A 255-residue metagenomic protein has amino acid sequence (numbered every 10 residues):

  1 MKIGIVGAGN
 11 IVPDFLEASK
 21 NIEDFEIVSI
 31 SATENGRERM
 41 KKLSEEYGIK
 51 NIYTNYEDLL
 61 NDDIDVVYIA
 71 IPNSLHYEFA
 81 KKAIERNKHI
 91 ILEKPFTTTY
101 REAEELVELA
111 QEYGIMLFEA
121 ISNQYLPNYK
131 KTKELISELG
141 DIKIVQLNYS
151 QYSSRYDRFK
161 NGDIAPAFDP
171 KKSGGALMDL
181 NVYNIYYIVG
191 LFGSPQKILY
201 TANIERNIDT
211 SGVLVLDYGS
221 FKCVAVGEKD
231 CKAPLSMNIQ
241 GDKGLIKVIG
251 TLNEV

Functional and structural regions predicted by a protein language model:
M1-Y47: N-terminal Rossmann-like dinucleotide-binding module
I30, V67, V145: Receiver (REC) domain switch-region micro-motif
E34, Q124-Y125, N148-S154, I204-E205 (+2 more regions): Glycine-rich beta-alpha junction loops
G36, Y47-L109: Beta-loop-alpha module in the N-terminal Rossmann-like domain of NAD(P)-dependent dehydrogenases, especially those
L92-E93, L117-E119, V248: Hydrophobic residues in well-ordered beta-strands that form the structural core
E104-S122, D141-I144: Rossmann-fold dehydrogenase core element
N123-P195: Predominantly a Rossmann-like dinucleotide-binding segment in NAD(P)-dependent oxidoreductases
I185-E254: Contiguous beta-strand/loop segments that form the cofactor/metal-binding neighborhood of enzyme cores
